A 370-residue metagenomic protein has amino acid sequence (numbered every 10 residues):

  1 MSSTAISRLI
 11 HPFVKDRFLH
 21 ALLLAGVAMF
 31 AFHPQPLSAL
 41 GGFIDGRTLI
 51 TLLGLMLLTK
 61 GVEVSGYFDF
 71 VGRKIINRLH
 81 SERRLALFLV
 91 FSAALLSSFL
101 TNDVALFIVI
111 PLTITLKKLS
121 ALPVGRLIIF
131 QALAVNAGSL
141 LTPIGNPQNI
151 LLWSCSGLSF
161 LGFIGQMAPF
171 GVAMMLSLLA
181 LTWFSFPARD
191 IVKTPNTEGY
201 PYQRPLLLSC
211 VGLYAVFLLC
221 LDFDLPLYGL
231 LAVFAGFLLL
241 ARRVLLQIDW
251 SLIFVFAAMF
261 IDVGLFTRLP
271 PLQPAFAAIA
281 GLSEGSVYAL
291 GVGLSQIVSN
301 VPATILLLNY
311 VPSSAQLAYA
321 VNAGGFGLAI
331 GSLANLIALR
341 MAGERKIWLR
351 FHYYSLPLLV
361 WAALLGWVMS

Functional and structural regions predicted by a protein language model:
T4-H33, D45-L57, L206-V216, F223-L238 (+1 more regions): Hydrophobic mid-bilayer segments of alpha-helices in multi-pass membrane transport proteins, especially secondary
R8-L9, R73, F184-V211, R243-L246: Flexible interhelical linker loops that connect adjacent transmembrane helices in multi-pass membrane transporters
L9-D16, L37-T48, L158-F170, E198-Q203 (+4 more regions): Interfacial loop-to-helix junctions that mark the boundaries of transmembrane helices in multi-pass membrane
F43, S65, D69-K74, G212-P312: Transmembrane helical segments that form the transport core of multi-pass membrane transport proteins
D45-T48, N77-L89, L119-L127, R204-L208 (+2 more regions): Membrane-interfacial loop-to-helix junctions in multi-pass transporters
K60-G66, L96-I108, G138-N146, F266-R268 (+2 more regions): Short helix-coil transition sites and intra-membrane helix breaks within transmembrane domains of multi-pass
L89-F91, L95-L140, I305-A318, K346-W348: Hydrophobic transmembrane alpha-helices that form the pore/transport pathway of multi-pass ion and small-solute
I164-M175, A289-S370: C-terminal transmembrane helix pair
